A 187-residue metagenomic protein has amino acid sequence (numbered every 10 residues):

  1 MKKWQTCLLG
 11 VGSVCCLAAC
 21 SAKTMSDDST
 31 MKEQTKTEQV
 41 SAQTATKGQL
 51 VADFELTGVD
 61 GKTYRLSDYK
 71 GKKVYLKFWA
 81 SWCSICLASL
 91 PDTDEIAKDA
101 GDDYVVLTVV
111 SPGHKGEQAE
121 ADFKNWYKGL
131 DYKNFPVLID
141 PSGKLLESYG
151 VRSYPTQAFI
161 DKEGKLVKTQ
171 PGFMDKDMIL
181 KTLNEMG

Functional and structural regions predicted by a protein language model:
M1-D53, G187: N-terminal targeting signals for export/organelle localization
D53-V74, K98: A short beta-strand-turn-helix
Y75-L76, V106, Q157: Hydrophobic beta-strand anchors of alpha/beta hydrolase catalytic cores
F78-E95: Conserved redox-active cysteine motifs that mediate thiol-disulfide chemistry, especially di-cysteine Cys-X(1-2)-Cys
Y104-Q118, N134-S142: Thiol-based oxidoreductase modules, predominantly thioredoxin-like and allied folds used for disulfide exchange
F123-I160: Short, internal strand/loop/helix patches that form the active-site neighborhood or redox-interaction surface
F159-G187: Thiol-/selenol-based redox modules, centered on thioredoxin-like and closely related oxidoreductase domains
